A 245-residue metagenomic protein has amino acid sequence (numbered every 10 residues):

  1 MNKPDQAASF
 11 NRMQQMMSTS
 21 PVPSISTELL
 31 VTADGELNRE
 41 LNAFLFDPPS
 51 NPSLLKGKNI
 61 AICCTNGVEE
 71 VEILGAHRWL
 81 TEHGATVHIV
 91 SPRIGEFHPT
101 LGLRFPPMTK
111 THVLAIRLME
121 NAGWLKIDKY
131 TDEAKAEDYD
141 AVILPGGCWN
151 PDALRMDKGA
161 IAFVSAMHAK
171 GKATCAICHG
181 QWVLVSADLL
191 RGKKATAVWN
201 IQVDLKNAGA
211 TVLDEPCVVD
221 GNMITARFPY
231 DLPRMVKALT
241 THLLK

Functional and structural regions predicted by a protein language model:
N2-K170, T174, W182-K194, Q202-K245: Extended, subdomain-level signal for the structured scaffold at the beginning of enzyme domains
C178: Catalytic nucleophile serine of serine hydrolases, specifically the conserved "nucleophile elbow" pentapeptide
